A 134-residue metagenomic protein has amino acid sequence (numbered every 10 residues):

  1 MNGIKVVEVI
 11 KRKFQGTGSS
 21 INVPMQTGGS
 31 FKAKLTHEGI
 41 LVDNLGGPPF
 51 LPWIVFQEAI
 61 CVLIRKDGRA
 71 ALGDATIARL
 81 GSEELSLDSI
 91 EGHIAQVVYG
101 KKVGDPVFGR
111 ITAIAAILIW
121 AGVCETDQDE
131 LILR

Functional and structural regions predicted by a protein language model:
N2-R79: Long, low-complexity, charged/polar intrinsically disordered regions in eukaryotic proteins
K11, S20, K102-G104, R110-T112: A short linear-motif detector with a strong N-terminal bias
S20-N22, K32, L85, Q96 (+1 more regions): Intrinsically disordered, low-complexity, compositionally biased regions/tails
L51-E58, G109-A113, I119: Short, well-structured alpha-helical interface segments that form or flank functional binding sites
A75-L87, W120, D129: A structural signal for long, well-ordered, hydrophobic/aromatic- and basic-residue-enriched core segments of folded
G81-G109: Short helix-coil junctions and helix-kink-helix linkers
A115, I119-I132: A short, conserved structural fragment
